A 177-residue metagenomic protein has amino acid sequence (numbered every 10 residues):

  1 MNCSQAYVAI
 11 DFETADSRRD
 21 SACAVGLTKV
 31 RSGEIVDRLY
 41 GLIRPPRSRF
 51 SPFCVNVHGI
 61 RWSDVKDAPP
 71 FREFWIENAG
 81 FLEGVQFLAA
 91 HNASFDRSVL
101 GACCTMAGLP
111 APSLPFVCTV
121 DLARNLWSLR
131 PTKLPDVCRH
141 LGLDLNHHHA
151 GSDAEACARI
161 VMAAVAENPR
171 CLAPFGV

Functional and structural regions predicted by a protein language model:
M1, A158-V177: Acidic two-metal-ion nuclease catalytic site recognized across multiple nuclease folds, prominently DnaQ/RNase D-T
M1-S113, S128, P135-H148: Conserved non-catalytic scaffold segment of RNase H-like nuclease domains
L100, L122, C157-V161: Buried hydrophobic packing segments
S113-L114, R170: P-loop/Walker A phosphate-binding loop and immediately adjacent motor/lid segment at beta-alpha junctions
L114-C118, F175-V177: Beta-strand segments within the central parallel beta-sheet cores of soluble alpha/beta enzyme folds
F116-K133: Short alpha-helix plus adjacent loop in nuclease-associated cores
D153: Conserved catalytic/binding loops enriched for acidic/polar residues
